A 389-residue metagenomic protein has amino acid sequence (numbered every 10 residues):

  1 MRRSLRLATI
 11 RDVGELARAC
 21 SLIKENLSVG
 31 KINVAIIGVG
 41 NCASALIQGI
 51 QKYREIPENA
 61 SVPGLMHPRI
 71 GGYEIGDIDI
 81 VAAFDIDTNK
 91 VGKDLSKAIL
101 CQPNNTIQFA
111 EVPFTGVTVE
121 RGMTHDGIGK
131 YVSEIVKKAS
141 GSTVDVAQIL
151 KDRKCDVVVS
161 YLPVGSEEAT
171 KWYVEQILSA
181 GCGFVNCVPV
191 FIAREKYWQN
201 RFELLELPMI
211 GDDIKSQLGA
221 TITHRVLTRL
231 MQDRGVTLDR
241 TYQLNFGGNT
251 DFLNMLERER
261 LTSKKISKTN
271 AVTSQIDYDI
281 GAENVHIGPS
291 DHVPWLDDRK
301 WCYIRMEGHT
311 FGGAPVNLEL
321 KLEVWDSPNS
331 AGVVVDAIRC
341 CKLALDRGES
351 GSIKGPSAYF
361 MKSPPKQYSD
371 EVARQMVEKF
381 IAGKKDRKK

Functional and structural regions predicted by a protein language model:
S4, C20-E175, L261-I266, C302 (+1 more regions): N-terminal glycine-/serine-/threonine-rich beta1-alpha1-beta2 phosphate-ribose binding loop of Rossmann-like
A8-T9, A17-A19: Ala/Thr-enriched low-complexity intrinsically disordered regions
I37, K90, C101-N104, I214 (+2 more regions): Active-site-lining helix/loop region of Rossmann-like oxidoreductase modules
V164-Q176, V188-L207: Rossmann-fold NAD(P)-binding glycine/threonine-rich loop
F184, P208-M209, L238: Hydrophobic beta-strand scaffold residues
N329-K389: NAD(P)-dependent Rossmann-like dehydrogenase/reductase catalytic/cofactor-binding core
